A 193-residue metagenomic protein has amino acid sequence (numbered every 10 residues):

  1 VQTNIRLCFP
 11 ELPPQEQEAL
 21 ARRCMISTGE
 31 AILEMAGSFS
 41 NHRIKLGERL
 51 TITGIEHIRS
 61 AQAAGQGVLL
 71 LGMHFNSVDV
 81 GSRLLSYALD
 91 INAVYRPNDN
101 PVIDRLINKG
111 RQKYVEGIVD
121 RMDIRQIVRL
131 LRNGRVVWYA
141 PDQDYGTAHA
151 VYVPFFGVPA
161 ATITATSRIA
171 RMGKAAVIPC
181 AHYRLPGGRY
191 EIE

Functional and structural regions predicted by a protein language model:
V1-G72, D104-V115: Membrane-anchoring hydrophobic helices of lipid-metabolizing enzymes
R22, I127-R132: Small-residue-rich helix-loop
T53, M122, A161-A165: Short, conserved clusters of charged catalytic residues that mark active-site and nucleotide-handling motifs
H57, M122-I127: Short acidic active-site motifs
A64-M122, D144-P159: Catalytic core of membrane glycerolipid acyltransferases/transacylases, capturing the structured, soluble-facing
Q66-G72, R135-Y139, A175: Generic beta-sheet signal
A93, Y139, V177-P179: Structural beta-sheet core signal
N98-P101, L106, Q143, T147-E193: A cross-family acyltransferase "interaction/gating" segment
